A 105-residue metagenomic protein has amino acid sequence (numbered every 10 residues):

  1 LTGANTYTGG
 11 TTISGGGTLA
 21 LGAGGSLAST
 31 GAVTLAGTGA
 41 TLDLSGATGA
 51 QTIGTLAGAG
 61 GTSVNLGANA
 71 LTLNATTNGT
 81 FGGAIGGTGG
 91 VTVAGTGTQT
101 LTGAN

Functional and structural regions predicted by a protein language model:
L1-G61, G79-T88, Q99-N105: Surface-exposed loop/turn positions within long extracellular repeat scaffolds, especially the passenger domains
L66-T80, G86-G87: Extracellular/surface-exposed low-complexity segments
V91-G97: Primary detection of the long, small/polar-rich alpha-helical "axial" segments characteristic of bacterial flagellar
